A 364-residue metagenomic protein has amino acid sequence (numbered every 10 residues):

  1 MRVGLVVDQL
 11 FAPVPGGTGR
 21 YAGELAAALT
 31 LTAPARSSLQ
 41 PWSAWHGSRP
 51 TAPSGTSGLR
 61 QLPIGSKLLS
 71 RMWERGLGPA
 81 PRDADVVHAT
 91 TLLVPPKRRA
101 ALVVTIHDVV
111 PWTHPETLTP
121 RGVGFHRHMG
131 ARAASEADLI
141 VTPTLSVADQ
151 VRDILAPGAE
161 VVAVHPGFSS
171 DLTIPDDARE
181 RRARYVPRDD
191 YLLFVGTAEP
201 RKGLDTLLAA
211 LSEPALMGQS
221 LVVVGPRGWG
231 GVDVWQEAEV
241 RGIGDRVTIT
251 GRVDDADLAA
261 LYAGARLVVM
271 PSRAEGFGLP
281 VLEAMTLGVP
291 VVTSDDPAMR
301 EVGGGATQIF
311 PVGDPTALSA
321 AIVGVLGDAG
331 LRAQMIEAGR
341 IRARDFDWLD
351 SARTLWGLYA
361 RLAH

Functional and structural regions predicted by a protein language model:
M1-H364: Carbohydrate transferase catalytic cores enriched for Leloir-type hexosyltransferases
